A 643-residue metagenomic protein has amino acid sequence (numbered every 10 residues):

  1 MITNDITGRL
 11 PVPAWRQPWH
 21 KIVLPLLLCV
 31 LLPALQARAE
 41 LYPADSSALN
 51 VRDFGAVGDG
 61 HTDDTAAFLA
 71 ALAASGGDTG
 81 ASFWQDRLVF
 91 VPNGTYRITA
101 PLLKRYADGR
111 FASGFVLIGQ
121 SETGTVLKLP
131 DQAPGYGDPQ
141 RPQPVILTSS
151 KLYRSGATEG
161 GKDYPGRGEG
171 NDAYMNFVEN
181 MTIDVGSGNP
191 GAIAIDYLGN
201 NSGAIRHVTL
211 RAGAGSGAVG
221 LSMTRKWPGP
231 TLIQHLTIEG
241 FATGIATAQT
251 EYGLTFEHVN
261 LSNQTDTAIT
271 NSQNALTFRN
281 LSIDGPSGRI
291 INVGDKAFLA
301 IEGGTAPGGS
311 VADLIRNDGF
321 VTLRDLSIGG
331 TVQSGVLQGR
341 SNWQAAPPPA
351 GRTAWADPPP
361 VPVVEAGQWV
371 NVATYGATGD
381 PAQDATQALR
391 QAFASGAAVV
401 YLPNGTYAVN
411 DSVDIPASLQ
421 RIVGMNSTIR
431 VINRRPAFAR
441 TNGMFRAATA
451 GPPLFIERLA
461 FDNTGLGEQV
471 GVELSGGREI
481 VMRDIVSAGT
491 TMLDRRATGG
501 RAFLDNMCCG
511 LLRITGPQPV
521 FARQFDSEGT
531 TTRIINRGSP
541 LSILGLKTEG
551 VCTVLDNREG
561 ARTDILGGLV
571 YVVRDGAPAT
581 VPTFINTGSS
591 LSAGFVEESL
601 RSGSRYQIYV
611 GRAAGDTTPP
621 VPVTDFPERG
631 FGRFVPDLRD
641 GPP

Functional and structural regions predicted by a protein language model:
I2-R9, Q17-P92, I98-G186, G191-A194 (+12 more regions): Extracellular "leader-to-stem" segments immediately downstream of a signal peptide or signal-anchor in secreted/lumenal
A408-V409: Subunit-assembly interface segments of extracellular/virion macromolecular structures
S487-A488, A497-P620, D625-P643: Long, distal/terminal scaffolding or interaction modules with repetitive or compositionally biased sequence
